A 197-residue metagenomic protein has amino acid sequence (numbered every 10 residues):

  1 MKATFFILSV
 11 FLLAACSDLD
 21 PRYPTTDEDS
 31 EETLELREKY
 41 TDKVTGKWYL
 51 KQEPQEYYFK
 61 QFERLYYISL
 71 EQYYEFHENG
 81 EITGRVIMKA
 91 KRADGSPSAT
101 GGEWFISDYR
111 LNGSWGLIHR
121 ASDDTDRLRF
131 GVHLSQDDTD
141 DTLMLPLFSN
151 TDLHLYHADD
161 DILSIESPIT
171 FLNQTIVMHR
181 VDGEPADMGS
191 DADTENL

Functional and structural regions predicted by a protein language model:
M1-L8: Sec-dependent signal peptide recognition, specifically the positively charged N-region followed immediately by
L13-A15: C-terminal motif of bacterial Sec signal peptides marking the signal peptidase cleavage site
S17-Y23: Bacterial lipoprotein signal-peptidase II cleavage site
Y23, E103-A121, D159-L197: Edge beta-strand at a domain terminus
D29-Y49: N-terminal helix-cap/turn-to-beta initiation motif at the start of protein domains
Y49-Y58, E81-R92, R129-D138, P168: Generic short beta-strand segments
F62-R127: N-terminal glycine/threonine-rich, aromatic-flanked beta-hairpin/loop signature
D126-H154: An anionic, turn-rich surface loop/hairpin at beta-sheet edges that serves as a generic interaction/coordination patch
